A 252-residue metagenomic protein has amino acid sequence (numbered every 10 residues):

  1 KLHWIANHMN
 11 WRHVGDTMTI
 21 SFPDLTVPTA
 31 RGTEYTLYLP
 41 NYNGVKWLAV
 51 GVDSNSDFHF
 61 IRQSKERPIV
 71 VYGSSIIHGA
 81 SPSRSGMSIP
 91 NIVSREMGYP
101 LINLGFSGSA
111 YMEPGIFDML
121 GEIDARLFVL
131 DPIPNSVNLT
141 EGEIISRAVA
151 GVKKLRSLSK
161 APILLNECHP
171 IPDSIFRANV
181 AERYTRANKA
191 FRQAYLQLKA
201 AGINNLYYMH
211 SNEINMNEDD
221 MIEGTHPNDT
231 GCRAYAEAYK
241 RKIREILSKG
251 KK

Functional and structural regions predicted by a protein language model:
K1-I69, K240, R244-K252: N-terminal secretory targeting modules
L2-N7, Y38-P40, E96-P100, I133-P134 (+1 more regions): A generic short-segment signal for beta-strand/edge and adjacent turn/coil regions
N7-G15, K65-I76, G108-P114, G151-E167: Short N-terminal secondary-structure initiator segments
V14-T17, A49-V50, S107-S109, E143-I145 (+1 more regions): A short linear-motif detector with a strong N-terminal bias
T17-G32, V45-W47, I77-P90, F117-D131 (+1 more regions): Short, charge-rich amphipathic segments
T29, Y42, I61, V93 (+2 more regions): A generic structural signal for short, solvent-exposed coil/turn residues that cap or connect secondary-structure
Y35-A110, P114-D124: Serine-esterase "nucleophile elbow" of acetyl-processing enzymes
P114-K252: Alpha-helical cap/lid subdomain in secreted, periplasmic, or secretory-pathway luminal O-acyl-processing enzymes
